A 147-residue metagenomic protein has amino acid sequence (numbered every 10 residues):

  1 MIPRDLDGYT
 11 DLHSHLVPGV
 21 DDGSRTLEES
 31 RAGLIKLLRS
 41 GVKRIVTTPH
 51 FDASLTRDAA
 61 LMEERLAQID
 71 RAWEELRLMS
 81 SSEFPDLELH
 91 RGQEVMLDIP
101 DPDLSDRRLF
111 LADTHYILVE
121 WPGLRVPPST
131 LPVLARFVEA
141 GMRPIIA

Functional and structural regions predicted by a protein language model:
M1-S82: An N-terminally biased module of ancient metal coordination in phosphate/nucleic-acid-related enzymes
R57-A147: Extended substrate/RNA-proximal surfaces in nucleic-acid metabolism proteins
